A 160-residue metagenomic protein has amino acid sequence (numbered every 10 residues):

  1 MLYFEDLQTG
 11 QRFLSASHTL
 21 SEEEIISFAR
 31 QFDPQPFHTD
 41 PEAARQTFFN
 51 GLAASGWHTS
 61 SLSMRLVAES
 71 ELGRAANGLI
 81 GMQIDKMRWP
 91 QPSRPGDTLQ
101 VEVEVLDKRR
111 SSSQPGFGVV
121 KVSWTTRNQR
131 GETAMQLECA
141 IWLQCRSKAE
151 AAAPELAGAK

Functional and structural regions predicted by a protein language model:
M1-Q83, R146-K160: Hot-dog-fold acyl-thioester-processing enzymes
L2-Q8, S93-K160: HotDog/MaoC-like acyl-thioester-processing domains
P90: Residue-level recognition of the GNAT/N-acetyltransferase active site
